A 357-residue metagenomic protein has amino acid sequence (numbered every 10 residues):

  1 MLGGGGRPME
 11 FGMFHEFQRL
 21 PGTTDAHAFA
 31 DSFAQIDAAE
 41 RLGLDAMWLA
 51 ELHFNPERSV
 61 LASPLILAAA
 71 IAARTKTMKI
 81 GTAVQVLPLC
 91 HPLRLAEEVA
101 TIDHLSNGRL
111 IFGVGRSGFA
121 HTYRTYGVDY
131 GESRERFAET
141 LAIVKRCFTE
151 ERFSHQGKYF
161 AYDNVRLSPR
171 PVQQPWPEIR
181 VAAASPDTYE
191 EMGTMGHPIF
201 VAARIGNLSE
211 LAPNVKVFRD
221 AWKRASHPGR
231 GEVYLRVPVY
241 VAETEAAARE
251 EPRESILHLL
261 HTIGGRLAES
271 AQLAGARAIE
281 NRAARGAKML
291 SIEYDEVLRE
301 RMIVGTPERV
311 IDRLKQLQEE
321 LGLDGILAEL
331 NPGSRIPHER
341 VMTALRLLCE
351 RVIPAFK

Functional and structural regions predicted by a protein language model:
M1-R74, M78-K79, Q174-P177, L347: N-terminal beta1-alpha1-beta2 module of alpha/beta enzyme domains
L2-R7, G131-L167, S209-L323: An alpha-helical appendage that flanks or caps ligand/catalytic pockets
E10-H27, P88-H155, Y159, I199-F200 (+2 more regions): Flexible, glycine-rich active-site loops centered on histidine and acidic residues that chelate a metal or position
F11, A39, G43, E51 (+11 more regions): Conserved, mostly hydrophobic/aromatic
F11-H15, M47-L49, I80-T82, L110-V114 (+4 more regions): Hydrophobic faces of well-ordered beta-strands that scaffold small-molecule active sites in alpha/beta enzyme cores
H15-A30, Q85-L93, Q173-A183, Y240-A242 (+1 more regions): Active-site mouth loops of central-metabolism enzymes
E40-R41, A68-T77, V99-L110, E190-G196 (+2 more regions): Acidic (Asp/Glu)-rich catalytic clusters
A46-I71, V86, G118, R204-L208 (+1 more regions): Glycine-rich, proline-tolerant flexible connector loops at the mouths of alpha/beta enzymes
